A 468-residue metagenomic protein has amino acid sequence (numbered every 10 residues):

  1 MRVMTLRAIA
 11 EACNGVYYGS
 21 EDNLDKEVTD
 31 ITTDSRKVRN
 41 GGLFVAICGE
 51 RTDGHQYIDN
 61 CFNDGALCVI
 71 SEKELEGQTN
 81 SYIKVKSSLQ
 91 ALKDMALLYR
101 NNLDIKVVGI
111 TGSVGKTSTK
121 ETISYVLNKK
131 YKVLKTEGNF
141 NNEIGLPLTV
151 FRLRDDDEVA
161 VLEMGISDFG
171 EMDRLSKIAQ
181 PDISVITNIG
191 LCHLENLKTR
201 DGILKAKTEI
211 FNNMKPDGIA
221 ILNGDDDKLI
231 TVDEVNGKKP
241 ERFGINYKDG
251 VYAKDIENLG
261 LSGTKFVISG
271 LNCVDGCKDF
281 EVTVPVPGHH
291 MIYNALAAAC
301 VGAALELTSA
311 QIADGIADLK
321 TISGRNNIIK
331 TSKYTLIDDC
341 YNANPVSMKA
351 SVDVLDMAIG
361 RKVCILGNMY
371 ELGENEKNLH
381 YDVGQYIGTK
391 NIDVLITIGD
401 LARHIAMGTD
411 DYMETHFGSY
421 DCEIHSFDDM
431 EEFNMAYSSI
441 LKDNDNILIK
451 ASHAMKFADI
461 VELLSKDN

Functional and structural regions predicted by a protein language model:
M1-D94, L98, Y252, P287 (+4 more regions): N-terminal leader/targeting and accessory segments in enzymes
M1-Y17, N40-L43, N196, T208 (+5 more regions): ATP-dependent carboxylate-amine ligase
R7-E11, A91-G224, K228-N236, G302-A303 (+2 more regions): Phosphate-binding loop of NTP-binding sites
D22-I31, Q90-K93, N141-I144, M164-F169 (+6 more regions): Short gly/ser/thr-rich secondary-structure transition/capping motifs
L24, L153, I166-L194, I230-D279 (+1 more regions): Extended acidic/charged loop-beta regions that coordinate divalent cations and stabilize anionic phosphate/carboxylate
T32-S35, G260-T264, V286-A297, S323-N326 (+1 more regions): Short glycine/threonine-rich catalytic loop with a Thr-x-Gly-x-Asp
V69-E76, G224-K228, I245, G399-R403 (+1 more regions): Short, polar loop motifs at secondary-structure junctions
E72-K73, V107-V108, V185-L191, N223 (+4 more regions): Short beta-strands and strand-loop turn motifs
